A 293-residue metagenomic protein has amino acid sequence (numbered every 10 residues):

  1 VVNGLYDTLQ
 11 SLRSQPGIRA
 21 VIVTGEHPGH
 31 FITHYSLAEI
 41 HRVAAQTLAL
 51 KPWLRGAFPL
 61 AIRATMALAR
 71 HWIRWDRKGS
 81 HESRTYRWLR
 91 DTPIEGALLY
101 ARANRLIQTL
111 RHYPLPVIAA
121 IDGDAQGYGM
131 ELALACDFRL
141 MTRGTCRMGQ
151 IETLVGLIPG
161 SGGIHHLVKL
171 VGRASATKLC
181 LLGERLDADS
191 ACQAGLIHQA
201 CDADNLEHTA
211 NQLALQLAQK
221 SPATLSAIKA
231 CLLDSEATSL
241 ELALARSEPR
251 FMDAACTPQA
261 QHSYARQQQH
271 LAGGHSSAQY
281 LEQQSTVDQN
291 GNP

Functional and structural regions predicted by a protein language model:
V1-G29, H41-P52, G291-P293: Conserved CoA-thioester-binding segment of acyl-CoA-metabolizing enzymes
G4, T8, R102-P114: Catalytic-core regions built around general acid/base machinery
G4-L5, V23, S36, P116 (+5 more regions): Terminal peptide-recognition signature
T8-L12, L110, L217, A254: Hydrophobic helix-cap positions at the C-terminus of alpha-helices in RecA-like/P-loop ATPase nucleotide-binding cores
P16, G25-H30, G183-D189, H208 (+1 more regions): C-terminal alpha-helix plus adjacent terminal tail
G25-R105: Glycine- (often His-adjacent) and acidic-residue-rich active-site loop that binds/positions the CoA thioester
R102-L106, G163-H166, S175, A227 (+2 more regions): Hydrophobic alpha-helical segments typical of transmembrane helices and their membrane-interface/capping positions
Q108-P222: Crotonase-fold acyl-CoA enzyme core
